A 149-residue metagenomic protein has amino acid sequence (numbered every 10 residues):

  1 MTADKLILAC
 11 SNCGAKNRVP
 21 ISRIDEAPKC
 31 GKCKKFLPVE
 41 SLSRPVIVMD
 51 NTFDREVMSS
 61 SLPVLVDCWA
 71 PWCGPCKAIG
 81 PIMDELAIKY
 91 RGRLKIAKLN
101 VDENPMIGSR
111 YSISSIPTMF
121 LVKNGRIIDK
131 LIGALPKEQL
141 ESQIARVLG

Functional and structural regions predicted by a protein language model:
C10-C13, C30-C33: Short cysteine-rich clusters marking metal-coordination/redox-active sites
G14-N17, L37, G80: Cys/His-rich microdomains that often coordinate metals
V19-K29: Short linker/helix segments within small regulatory modules
V46-V64: A short beta-strand-turn-helix
S61-L62, C68-W72, S115: Short pre-active-site segment immediately N-terminal to redox-active cysteine/selenocysteine motifs in thiol-based
C68, M83-M106, I113: Thiol-based oxidoreductase modules, predominantly thioredoxin-like and allied folds used for disulfide exchange
C68-I82: Conserved redox-active cysteine motifs that mediate thiol-disulfide chemistry, especially di-cysteine Cys-X(1-2)-Cys
S115, L121-G149: Non-catalytic, surface beta->alpha helical segment in thiol-disulfide oxidoreductase systems
